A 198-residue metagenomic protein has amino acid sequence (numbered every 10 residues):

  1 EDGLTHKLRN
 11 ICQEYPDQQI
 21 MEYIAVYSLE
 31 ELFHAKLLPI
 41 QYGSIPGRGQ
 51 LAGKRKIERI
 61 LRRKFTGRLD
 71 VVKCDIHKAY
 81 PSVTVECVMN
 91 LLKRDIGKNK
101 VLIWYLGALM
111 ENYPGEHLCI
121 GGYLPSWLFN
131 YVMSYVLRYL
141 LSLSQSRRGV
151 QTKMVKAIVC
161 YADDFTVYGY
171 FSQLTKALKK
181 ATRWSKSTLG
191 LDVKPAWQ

Functional and structural regions predicted by a protein language model:
E1-D2, Y27, V167: Hydrophobic side chains in beta-strands
E1-I20, K36-G49, L109-Y131: Short, conserved non-catalytic motifs in the polymerase core
D2-G3, P16, L32, H77-A79 (+1 more regions): Generic structural motif
C12-Q13, I24-Y27, E86-C87, K180-T182: Surface-exposed beta-strand edges and their flanking turn/coil or helix-capping segments
E22, V26-T84: Active-site-proximal segment of RNA-dependent polymerases
R59-A196: Conserved polymerase palm-domain catalytic core
